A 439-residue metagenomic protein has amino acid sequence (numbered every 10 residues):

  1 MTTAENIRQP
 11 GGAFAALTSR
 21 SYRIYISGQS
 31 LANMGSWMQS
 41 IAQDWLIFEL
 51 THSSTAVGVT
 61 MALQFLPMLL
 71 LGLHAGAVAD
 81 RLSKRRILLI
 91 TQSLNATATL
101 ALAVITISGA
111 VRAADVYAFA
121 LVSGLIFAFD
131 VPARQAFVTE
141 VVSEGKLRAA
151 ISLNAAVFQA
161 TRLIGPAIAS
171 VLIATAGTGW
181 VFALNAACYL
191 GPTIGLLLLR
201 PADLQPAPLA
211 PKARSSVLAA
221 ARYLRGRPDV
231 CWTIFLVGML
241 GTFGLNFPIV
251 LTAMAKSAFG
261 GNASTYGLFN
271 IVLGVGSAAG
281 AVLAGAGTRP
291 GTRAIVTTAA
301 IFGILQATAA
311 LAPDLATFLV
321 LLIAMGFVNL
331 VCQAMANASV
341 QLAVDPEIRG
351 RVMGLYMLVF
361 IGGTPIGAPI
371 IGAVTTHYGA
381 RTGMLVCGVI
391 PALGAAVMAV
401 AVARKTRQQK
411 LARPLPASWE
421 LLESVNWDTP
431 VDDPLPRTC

Functional and structural regions predicted by a protein language model:
M1-C439: Alpha-helical transmembrane-bundle signature of multi-pass membrane transport and export proteins
